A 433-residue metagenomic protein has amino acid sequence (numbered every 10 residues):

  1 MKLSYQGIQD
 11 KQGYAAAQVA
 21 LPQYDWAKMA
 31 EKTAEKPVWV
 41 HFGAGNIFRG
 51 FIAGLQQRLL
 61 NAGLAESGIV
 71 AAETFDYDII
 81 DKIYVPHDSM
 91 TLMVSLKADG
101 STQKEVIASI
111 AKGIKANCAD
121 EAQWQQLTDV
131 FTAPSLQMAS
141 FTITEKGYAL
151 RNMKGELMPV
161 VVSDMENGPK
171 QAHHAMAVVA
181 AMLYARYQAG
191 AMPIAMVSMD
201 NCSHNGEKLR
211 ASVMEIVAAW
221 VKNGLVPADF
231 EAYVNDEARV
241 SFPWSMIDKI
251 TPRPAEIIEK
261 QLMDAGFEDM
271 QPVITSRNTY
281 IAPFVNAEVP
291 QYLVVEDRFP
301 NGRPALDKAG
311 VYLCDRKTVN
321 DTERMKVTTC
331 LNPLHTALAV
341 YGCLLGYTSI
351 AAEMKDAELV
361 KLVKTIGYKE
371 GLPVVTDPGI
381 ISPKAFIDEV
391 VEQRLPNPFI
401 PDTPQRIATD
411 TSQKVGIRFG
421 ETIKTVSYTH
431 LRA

Functional and structural regions predicted by a protein language model:
M1-F42, N46-R432: Substrate/ligand-engaging "lid" and interaction regions
